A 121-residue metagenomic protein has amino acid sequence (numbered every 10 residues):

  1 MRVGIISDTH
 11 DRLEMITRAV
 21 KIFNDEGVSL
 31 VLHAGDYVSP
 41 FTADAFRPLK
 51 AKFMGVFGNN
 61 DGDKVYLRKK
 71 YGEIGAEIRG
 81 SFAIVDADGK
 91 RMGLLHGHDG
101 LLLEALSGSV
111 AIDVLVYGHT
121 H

Functional and structural regions predicted by a protein language model:
M1-G4, I84-M92: Beta-strand-turn-beta hairpins that frame and shape the catalytic cleft of phosphate-ester-processing enzymes
M1-P48, K52, G62-K69, E73-G80: N-terminal active-site segment of His-dependent metallophosphoesterases
D8, D36, G58, H96 (+1 more regions): Active-site glycine-centered loops adjacent to acidic/histidine catalytic or metal-binding residues that shape
F23-G27, A87, G108-A111: Glycine-rich phosphate-binding loop signature in dinucleotide/nucleotide-binding domains
L30, M92, D113-V114: Short, Asp-centered acidic motifs that coordinate Mg2+ and/or phosphate in catalytic or ligand-binding sites
A45, A83-I84, L106-S107: Short secondary-structure boundary/capping segments
F46, V85, L94-H96: Generic structural signal for conserved hydrophobic packing positions in ordered secondary structure
M54, H98-H121: Conserved beta-sheet core of the metallophosphoesterase superfamily
